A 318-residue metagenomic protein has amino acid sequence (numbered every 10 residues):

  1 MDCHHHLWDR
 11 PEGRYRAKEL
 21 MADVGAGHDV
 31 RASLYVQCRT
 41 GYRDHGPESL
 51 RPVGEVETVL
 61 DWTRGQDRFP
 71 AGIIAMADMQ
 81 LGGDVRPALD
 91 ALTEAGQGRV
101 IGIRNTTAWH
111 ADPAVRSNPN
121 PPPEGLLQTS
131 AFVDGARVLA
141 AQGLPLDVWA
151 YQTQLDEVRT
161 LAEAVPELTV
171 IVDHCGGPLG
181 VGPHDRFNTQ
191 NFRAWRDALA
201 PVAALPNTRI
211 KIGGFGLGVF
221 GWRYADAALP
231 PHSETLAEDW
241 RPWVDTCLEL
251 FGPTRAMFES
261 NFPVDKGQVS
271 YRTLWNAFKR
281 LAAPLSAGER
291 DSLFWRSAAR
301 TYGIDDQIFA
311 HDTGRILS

Functional and structural regions predicted by a protein language model:
M1-C3, R14-A32, D245-T246, L250-M257 (+1 more regions): Mid-to-C-terminal alpha-helical segments outside catalytic/metal-binding sites
M1-R10, V172-C175: Histidine-centered catalytic micro-motifs
H4, S33, V59, I73 (+7 more regions): Conserved, mostly hydrophobic/aromatic
H6, R39, D78-M79, A108 (+3 more regions): Catalytic metal-binding/acid-base residues of hydrolase active sites
R10-R68: Alpha-helical scaffold segments that flank or form the walls of functional sites
G41-H45, A111-V115, L179-H184, V219-G221: A short acidic, helix-capping loop that chelates divalent metal ions and anchors anionic groups
P47-Q154, T160-E163, G176, Q190-N191 (+1 more regions): Active-site gating/metal-coordination segments in enzymes
E124-M257, H311-D312, I316-L317: Catalytic pocket-lining loop regions of alpha/beta-barrel enzymes, especially the amidohydrolase/enolase/GH5 lineages
